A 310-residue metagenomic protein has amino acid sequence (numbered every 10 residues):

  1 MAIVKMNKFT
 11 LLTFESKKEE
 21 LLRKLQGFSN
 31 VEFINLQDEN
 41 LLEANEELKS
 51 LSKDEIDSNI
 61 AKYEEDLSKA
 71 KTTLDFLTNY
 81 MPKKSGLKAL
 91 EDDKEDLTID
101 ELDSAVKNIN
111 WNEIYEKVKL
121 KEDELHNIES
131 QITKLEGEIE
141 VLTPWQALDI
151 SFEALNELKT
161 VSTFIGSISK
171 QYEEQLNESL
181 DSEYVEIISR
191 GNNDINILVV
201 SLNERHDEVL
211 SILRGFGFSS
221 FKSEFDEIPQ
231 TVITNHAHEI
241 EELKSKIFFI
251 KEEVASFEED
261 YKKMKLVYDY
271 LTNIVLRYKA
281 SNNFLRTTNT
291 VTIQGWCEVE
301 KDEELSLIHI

Functional and structural regions predicted by a protein language model:
M1-I308: Long, charged N-terminal accessory/stalk domains
